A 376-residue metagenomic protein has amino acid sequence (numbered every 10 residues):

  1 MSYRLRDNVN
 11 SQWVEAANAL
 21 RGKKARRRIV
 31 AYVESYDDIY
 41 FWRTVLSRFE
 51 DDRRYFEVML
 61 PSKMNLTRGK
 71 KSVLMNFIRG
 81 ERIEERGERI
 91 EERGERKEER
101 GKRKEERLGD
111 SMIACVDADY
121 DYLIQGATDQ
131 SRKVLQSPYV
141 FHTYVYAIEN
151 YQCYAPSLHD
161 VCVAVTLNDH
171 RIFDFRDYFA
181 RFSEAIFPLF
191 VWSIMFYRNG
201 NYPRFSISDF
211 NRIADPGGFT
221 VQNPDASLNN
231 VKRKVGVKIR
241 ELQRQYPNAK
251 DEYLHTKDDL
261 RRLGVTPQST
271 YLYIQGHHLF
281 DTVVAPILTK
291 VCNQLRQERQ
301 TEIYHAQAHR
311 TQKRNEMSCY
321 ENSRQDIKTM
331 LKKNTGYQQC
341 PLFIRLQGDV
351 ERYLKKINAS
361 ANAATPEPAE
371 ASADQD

Functional and structural regions predicted by a protein language model:
M1-D376: Acidic, divalent-metal-binding catalytic cores of TOPRIM and closely related two-metal-ion phosphodiester/pyrophosphate
